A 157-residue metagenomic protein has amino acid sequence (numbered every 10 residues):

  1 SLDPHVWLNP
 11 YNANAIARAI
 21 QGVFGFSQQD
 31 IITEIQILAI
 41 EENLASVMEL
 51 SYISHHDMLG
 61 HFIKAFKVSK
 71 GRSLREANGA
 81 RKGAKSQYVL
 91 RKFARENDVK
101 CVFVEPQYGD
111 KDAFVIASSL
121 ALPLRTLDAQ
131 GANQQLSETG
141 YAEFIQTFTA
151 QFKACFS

Functional and structural regions predicted by a protein language model:
S1-S157: Extracytoplasmic metal-acquisition and chelation regions
